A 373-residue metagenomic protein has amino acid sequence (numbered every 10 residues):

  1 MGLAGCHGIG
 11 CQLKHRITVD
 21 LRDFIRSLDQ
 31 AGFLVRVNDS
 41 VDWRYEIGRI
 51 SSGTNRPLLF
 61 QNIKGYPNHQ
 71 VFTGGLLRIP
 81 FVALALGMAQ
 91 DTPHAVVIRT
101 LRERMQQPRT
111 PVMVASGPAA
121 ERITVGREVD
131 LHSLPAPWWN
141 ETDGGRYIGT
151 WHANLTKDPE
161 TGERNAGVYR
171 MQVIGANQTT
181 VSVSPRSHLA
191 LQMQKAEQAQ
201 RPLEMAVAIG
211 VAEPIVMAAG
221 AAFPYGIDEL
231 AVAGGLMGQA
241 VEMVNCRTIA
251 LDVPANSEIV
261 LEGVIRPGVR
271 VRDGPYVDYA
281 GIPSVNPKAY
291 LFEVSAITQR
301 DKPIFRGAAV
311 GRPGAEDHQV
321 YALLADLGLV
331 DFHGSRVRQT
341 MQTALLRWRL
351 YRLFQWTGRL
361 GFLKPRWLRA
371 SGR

Functional and structural regions predicted by a protein language model:
G2-G10: Residue-identity detector for glycine
C11-L291, S295-R373: Extended, highly charged
